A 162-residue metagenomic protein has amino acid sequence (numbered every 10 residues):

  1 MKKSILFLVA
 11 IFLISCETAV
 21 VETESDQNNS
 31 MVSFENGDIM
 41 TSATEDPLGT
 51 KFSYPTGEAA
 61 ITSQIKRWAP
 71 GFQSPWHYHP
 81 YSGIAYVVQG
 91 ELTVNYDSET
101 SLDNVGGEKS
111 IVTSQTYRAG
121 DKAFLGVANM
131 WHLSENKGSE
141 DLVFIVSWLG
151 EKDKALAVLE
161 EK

Functional and structural regions predicted by a protein language model:
M1-S4: Positively charged n-region of N-terminal signal peptides that target proteins for export
F12-S15: C-terminal motif of bacterial Sec signal peptides marking the signal peptidase cleavage site
E17-I65, V105-G107, S114-T116, F124 (+1 more regions): A short, N-terminal "cap"/entry segment at the start of jelly-roll beta-barrel domains of the cupin/DSBH fold
T56, Y78, Y86, K109 (+2 more regions): Extracellular/periplasmic catalytic domains that process cell-envelope and extracellular macromolecules
T62-H79, G83-I84, T100, T116-R118 (+1 more regions): Conserved short histidine dyad/triad with adjacent acidic residue
Y81-S110: Glycine- and acidic-residue-biased ligand/ion/polar-headgroup-sensing regions
N95, L125-G126: A generic structural signal for residues embedded in beta-strands
R118-D121, V127-A155: Ligand-binding loop in jelly-roll beta-barrel domains
